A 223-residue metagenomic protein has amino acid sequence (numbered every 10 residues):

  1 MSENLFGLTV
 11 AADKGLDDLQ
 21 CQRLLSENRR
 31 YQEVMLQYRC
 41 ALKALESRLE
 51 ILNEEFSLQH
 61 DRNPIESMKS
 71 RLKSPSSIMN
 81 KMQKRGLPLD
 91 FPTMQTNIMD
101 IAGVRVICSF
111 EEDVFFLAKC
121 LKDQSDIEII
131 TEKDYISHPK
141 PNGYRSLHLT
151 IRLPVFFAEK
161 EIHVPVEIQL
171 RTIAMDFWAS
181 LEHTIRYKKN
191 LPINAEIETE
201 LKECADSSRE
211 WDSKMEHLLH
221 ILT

Functional and structural regions predicted by a protein language model:
S2-L42, E46-E55, V166-T223: An acidic, glycine-/histidine-flanked metal-binding catalytic module
V10, K14, E33-Q37, P64-M68 (+2 more regions): Glycine-rich, low-complexity intrinsically disordered segments
V34, Y38, L42, P75 (+2 more regions): Generic alpha-helical secondary structure
A41, I98-D100, G143: Solvent-exposed loop and beta-edge segments used for protein-protein assembly and interaction
L42, E46, E50, M79 (+1 more regions): Generic solvent-exposed, charged/amphipathic alpha-helical segments that serve as macromolecular interface scaffolds
E55, H60-I101: A glycine-rich, hydrophobic loop/mini-helix early in the fold
Q95, C108-M215: Long beta-strand-rich cores associated with HINT superfamily self-processing modules
I101-I107: Terminal, regulation- and interaction-focused segments at domain boundaries
